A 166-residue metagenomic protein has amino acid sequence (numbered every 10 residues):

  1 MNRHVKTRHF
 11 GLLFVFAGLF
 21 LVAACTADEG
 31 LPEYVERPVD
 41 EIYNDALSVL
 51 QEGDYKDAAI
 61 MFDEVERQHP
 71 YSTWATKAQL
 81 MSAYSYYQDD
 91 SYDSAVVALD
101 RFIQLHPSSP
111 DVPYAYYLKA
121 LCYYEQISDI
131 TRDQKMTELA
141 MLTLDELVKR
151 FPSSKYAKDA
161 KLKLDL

Functional and structural regions predicted by a protein language model:
N2-K6, L21-L166: Acidic, polar-rich low-complexity tracts and alpha-helical solenoid repeat scaffolds
R8, L12: Surface-exposed binding/hinge segments that line and control ligand-binding clefts or catalytic entry sites
L13-V22: Bacterial N-terminal signal peptides
